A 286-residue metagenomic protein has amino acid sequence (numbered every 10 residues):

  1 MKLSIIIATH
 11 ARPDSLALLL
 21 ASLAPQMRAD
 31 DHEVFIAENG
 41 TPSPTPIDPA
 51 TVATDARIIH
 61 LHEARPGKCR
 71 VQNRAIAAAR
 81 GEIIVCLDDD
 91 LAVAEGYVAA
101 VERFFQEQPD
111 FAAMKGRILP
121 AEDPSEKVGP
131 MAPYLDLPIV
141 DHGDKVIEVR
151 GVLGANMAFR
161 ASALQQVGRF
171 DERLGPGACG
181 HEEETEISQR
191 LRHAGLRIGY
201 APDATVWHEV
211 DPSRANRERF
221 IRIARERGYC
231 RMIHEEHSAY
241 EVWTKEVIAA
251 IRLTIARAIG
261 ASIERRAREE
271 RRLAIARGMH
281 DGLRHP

Functional and structural regions predicted by a protein language model:
L20-H62: Acidic donor-binding segment of Leloir-type glycosyltransferases
E63-A79: Glycine-rich, basic loop-to-helix element that forms the pyrophosphate-binding segment of sugar-nucleotide handling
C69, D141-S162, G180: A recurrent flexible, glycine/aromatic-enriched loop bordering the glycosyltransferase active site that acts as
I84: Short aromatic/hydrophobic "clamp" motif used to bind/position activated sugar donors
G96-V128: Conserved donor NDP-sugar-binding/catalytic core segment of glycosyltransferases
G116, M131-R150: Short, flexible, basic/aromatic active-site loop/helix in glycosyltransferases
V152, P176-Q189: Acidic donor-binding loop at a coil-to-helix junction in glycosyltransferase catalytic cores that engages
R222-Y229, S238-P286: Non-catalytic, C-terminal membrane-associated alpha-helical segments of glycosyltransferases
